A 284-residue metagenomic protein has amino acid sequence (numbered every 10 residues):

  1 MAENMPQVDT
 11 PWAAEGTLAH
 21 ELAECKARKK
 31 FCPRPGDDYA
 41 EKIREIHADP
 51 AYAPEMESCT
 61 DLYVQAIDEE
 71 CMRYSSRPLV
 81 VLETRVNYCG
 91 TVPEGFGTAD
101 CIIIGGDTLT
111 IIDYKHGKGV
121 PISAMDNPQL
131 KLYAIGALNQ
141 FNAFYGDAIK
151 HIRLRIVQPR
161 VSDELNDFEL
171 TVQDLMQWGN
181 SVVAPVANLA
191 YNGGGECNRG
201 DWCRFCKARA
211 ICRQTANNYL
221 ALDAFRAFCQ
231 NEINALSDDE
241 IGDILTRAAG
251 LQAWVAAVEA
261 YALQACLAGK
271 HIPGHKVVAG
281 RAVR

Functional and structural regions predicted by a protein language model:
M1-E3, I112, R155-L165, K207-A208 (+2 more regions): Short acidic (Asp/Glu) and glycine-rich catalytic loops that position anionic groups and cofactors
M1-L109, H151-R153, A248: Metal-dependent nuclease catalytic cores that hydrolyze phosphodiester bonds in DNA/RNA, characterized by
V8, W12, P121-S123, S237: Alpha-helix N-cap/helix-initiation motif
A27, F31, H116-G119, A134-Y145 (+7 more regions): Hydrophobic/aromatic-lined pockets within catalytic cores
R34-D37, Y145-I152, A265-G269: Short, glycine/acidic-rich hinge or "gate" loops at secondary-structure transitions that mediate conformational
S76-L189: Mg2+/Mn2+-dependent nuclease catalytic core
Q177, A184-A249: Short, charged, low-complexity amphipathic alpha-helix
T246, A253-R284: Extended, charge-rich alpha-helical segments
